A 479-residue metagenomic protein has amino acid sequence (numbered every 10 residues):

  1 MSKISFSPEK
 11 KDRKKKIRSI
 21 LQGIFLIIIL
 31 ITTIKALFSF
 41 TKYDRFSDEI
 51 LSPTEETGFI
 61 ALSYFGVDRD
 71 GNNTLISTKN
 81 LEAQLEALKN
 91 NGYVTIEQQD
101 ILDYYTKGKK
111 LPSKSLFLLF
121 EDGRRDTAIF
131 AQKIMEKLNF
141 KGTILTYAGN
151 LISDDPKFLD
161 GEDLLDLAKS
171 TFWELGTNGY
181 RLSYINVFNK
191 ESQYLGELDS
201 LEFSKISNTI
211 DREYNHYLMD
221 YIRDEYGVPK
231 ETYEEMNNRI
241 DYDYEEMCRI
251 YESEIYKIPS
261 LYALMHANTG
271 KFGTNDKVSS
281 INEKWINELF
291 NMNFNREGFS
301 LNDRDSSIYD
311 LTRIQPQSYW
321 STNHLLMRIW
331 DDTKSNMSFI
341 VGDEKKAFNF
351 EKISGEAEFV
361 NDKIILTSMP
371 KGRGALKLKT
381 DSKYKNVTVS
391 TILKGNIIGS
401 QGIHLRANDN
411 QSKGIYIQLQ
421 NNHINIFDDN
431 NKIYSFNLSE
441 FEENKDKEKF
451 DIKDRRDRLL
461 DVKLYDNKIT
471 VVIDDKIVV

Functional and structural regions predicted by a protein language model:
M1-R18: N-terminal Lys/Arg-rich, disordered targeting/topogenic segments
S19-S39: Hydrophobic membrane-insertion alpha-helices, especially the h-region of bacterial N-terminal signal peptides
F65-D68, S115, E136-T269, L311: Metal-dependent polysaccharide deacetylase catalytic core of the NodB/CE4 family, i.e., the active-site-bearing domain
T146, E202-S207, E254-Y319: His/Asp/Glu-enriched short active-site or ligand-binding loop at hydrolase and phosphoryl-transfer sites
M327-E356: Extracellular carbohydrate-recognition regions
S368-Y434: Secretory/extracellular carbohydrate-interaction modules and structurally similar beta-sandwich "look-alikes"
V389-T391, K449-I473: Short tryptophan-centered beta-strand motifs in secreted/extracellular beta-sheet-rich domains of glycan-recognition
K432-L459: Short, aromatic/His-centered strand-loop micro-motif at the edge of beta-sheets
